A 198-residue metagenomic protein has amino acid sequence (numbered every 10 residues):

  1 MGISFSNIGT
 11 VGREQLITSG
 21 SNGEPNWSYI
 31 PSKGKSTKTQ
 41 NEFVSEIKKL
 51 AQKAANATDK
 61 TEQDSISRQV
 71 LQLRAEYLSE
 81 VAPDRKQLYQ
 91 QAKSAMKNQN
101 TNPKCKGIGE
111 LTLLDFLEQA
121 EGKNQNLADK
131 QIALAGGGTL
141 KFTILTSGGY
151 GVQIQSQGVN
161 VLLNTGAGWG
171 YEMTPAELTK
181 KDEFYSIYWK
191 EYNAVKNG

Functional and structural regions predicted by a protein language model:
M1-G198: Type III/flagellar secretion export determinants
